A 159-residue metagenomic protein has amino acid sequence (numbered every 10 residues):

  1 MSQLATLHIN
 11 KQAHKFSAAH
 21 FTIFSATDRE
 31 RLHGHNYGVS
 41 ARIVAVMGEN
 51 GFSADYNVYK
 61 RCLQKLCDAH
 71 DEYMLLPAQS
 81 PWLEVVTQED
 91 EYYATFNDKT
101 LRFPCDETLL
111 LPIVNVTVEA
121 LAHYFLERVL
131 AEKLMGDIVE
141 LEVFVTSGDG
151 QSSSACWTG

Functional and structural regions predicted by a protein language model:
M1-G159: Charge-rich, low-complexity N-terminal segments
